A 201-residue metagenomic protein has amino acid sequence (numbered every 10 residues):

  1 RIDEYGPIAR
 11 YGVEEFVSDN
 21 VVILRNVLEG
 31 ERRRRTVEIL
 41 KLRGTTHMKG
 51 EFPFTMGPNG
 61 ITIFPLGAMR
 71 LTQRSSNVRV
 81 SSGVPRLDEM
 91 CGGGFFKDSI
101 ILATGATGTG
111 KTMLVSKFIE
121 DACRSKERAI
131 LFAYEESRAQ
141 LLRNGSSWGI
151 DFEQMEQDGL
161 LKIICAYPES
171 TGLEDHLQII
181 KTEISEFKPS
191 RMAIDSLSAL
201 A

Functional and structural regions predicted by a protein language model:
R1, Y11-F16, V22, P189-A201: Conserved P-loop NTPase nucleotide-binding/switch module
I2-P7, V27-G30, R43-H47, P58-I61 (+4 more regions): Conserved nucleotide-binding/hydrolysis micro-motifs of P-loop NTPases
P7-V17, G145, G149-I150: Short regulatory helix/loop adjacent to the ATP-binding pocket of P-loop NTPases
V17-N20, R33-R35, K49-G50, K126-R128 (+1 more regions): Short glycine-/polar-rich loops that comprise or flank the Walker A/P-loop and associated switch/sensor motifs
V21-L24, I101: Short, well-ordered beta-strand core segments
N26-S81, P85, Q178, S185-F187: Conserved P-loop NTPase
M90-F152: Walker A/P-loop NTP-binding active-site region of P-loop NTPases, recognizing the glycine-rich GxxxxGKT/S
K126-A201: Conserved inter-motif catalytic segment of the P-loop NTP-binding fold
